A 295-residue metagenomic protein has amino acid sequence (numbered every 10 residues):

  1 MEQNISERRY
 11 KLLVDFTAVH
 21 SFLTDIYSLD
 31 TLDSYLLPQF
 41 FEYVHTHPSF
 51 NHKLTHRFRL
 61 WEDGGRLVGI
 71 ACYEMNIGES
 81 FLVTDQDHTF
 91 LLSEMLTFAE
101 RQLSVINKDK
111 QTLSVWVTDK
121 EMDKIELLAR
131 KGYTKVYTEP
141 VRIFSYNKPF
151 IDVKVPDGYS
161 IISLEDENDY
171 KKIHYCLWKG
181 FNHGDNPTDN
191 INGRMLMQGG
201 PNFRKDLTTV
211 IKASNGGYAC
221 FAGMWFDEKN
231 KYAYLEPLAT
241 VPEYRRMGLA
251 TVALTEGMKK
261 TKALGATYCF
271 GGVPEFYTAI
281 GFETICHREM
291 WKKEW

Functional and structural regions predicted by a protein language model:
I5-S21, S160-Y175: A short beta-loop-alpha structural element at the N-terminal edge of CoA-dependent acyl/N-acetyltransferase catalytic
R8-F16, I26-I106, S214, Y218-V241: Conserved donor-binding loop and adjoining core beta-sheet/short helix segment in diverse acyl/aminoacyl transferases
F40, I151-A233: Flexible, substrate/cofactor-facing loop regions flanked by secondary structure within enzyme catalytic domains
H56, K108-K110, A263-A266: Short, high-confidence coil segments that cap the C-terminus of an alpha-helix and link into the following beta-strand
E74-D157, T278, R288-W295: Acyl-donor-binding surface of acyltransferase catalytic domains
T89-Q102, T240-P242, R246-A263, A279: Conserved acetyl-CoA-binding loop-helix of GNAT-fold acetyltransferases
L113-W116, L235, Y268-G272: Conserved hydrophobic beta-strand within the GNAT/NAT acetyltransferase core sheet that lines the active-site cleft
